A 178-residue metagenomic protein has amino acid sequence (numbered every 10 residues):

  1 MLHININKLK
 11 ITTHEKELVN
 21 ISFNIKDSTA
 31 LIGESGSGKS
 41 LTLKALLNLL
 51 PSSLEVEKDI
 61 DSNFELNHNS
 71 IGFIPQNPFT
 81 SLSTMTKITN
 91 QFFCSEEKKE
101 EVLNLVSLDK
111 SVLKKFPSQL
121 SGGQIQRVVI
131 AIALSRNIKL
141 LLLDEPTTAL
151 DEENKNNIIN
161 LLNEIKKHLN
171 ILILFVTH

Functional and structural regions predicted by a protein language model:
N77, S83-K98: Q-loop/switch helix immediately C-terminal to the Walker
K99-S111: Conserved ABC ATPase "signature" region
F116-L120, Q124: Conserved ABC ATPase signature
I130: Hydrophobic anchor residue at the start of the ABC signature
L141-E145: Catalytic Walker B motif of ABC-type/P-loop ATPase nucleotide-binding domains
D151: ABC-family nucleotide-binding domains
V176-H178: H-loop/switch region of ABC-family ATPase nucleotide-binding domains
